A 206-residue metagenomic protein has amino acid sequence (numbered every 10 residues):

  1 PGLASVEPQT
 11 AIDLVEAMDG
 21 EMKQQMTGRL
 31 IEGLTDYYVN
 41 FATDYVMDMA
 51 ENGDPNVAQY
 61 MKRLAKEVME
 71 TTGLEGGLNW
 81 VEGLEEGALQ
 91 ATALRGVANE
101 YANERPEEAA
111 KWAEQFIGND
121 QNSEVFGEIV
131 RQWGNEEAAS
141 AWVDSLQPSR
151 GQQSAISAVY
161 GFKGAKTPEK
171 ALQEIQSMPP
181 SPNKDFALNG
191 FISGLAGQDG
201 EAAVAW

Functional and structural regions predicted by a protein language model:
P1-W206: Non-catalytic tandem-repeat scaffold regions and their flanking low-complexity/translocation tails
